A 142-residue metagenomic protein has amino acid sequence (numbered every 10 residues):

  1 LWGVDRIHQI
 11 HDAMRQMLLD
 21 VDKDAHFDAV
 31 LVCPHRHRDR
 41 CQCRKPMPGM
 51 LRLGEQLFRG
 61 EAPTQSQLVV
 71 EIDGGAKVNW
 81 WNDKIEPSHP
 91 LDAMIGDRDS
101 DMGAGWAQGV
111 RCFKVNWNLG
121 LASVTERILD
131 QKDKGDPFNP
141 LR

Functional and structural regions predicted by a protein language model:
L1-W2: Short, solvent-exposed loop/turn segments at secondary-structure junctions
D5-A25, R38-R142: Asp-based, Mg2+/Mn2+-dependent phosphohydrolase catalytic module
A29-H37: Short, basic/glycine-rich phosphate-binding loops at helix/coil junctions that contact nucleotide phosphates
